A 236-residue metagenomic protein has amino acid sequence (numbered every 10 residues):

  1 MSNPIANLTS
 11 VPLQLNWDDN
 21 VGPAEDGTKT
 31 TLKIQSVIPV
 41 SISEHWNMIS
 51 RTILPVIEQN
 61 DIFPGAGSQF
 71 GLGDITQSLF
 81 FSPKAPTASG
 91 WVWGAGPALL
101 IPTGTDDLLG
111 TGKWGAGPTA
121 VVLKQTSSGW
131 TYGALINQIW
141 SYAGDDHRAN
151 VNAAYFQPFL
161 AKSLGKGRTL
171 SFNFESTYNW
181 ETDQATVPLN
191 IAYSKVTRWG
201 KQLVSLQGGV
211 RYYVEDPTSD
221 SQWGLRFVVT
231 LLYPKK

Functional and structural regions predicted by a protein language model:
M1-K236: Transmembrane beta-barrel domains of Gram-negative outer membranes and organellar outer membranes
